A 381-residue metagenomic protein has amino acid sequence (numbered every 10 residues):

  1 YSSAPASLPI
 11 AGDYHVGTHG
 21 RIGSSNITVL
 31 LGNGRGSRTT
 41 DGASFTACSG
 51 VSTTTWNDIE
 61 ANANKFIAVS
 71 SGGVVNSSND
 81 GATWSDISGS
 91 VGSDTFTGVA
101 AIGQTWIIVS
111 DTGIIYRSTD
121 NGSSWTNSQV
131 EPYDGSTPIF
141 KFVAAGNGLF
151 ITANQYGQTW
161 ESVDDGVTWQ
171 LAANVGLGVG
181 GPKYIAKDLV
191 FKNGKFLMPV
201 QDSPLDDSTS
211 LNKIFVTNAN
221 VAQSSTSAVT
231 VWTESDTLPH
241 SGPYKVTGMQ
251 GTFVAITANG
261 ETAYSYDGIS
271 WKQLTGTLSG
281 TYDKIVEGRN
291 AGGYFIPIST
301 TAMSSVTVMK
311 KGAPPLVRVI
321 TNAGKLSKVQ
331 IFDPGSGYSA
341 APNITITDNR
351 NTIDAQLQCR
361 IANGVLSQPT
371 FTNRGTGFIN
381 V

Functional and structural regions predicted by a protein language model:
Y1-K311: Residue-level hotspots at or immediately adjacent to binding/recognition sites across diverse folds
K311-V381: Feature for peripheral, non-core segments
